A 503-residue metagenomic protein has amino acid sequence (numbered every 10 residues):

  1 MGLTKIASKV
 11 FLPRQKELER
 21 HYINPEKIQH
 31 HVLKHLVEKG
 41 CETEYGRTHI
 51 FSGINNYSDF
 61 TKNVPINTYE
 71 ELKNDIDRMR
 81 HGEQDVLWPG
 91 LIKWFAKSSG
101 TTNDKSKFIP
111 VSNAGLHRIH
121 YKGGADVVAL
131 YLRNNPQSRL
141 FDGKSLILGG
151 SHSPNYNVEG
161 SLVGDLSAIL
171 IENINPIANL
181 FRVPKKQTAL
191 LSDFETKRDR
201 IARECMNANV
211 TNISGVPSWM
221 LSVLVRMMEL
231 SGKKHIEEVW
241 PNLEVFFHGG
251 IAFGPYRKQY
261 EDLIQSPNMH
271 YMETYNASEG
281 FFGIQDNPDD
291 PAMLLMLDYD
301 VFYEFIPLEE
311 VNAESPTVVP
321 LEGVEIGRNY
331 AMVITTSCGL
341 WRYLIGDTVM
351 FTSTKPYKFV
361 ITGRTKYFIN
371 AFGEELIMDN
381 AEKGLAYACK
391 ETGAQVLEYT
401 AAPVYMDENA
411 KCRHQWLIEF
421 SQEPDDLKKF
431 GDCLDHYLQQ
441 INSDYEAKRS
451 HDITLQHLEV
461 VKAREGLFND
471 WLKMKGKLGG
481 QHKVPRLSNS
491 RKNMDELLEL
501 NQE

Functional and structural regions predicted by a protein language model:
M1-S52, F60-N67, D75-R78, G82 (+1 more regions): Active-site glycine/GP-rich loop and adjacent strand/helix microenvironment that borders small-molecule binding pockets
K27, H31-F95, S106-V111, R118 (+2 more regions): Active-site diphosphate/adenylate-binding microenvironment
Q84-D85, T101-G115, E238, V245 (+1 more regions): Non-catalytic, beta-rich accessory domains that mediate macromolecular interactions or localization
F95-D104, A277-E279, F351: Ser/Thr-glycine-rich phosphate-binding loops at phosphate-binding pockets of nucleotides, nucleotide cofactors
S99, L148-G149, S214, Y275: Short glycine-rich loop/turn motifs that provide flexible caps or phosphate-binding loops at active sites
T101, S106-V111, K122-G143, A381-G393: Gly/lys/ser-thr-rich phosphate-binding loops in alpha/beta enzymes that coordinate phosphoanhydride or phosphate groups
A114-H117, E423-P424: Short strand->helix junction
A129-A178: Conserved AMP-binding loop of ANL adenylate-forming enzymes
